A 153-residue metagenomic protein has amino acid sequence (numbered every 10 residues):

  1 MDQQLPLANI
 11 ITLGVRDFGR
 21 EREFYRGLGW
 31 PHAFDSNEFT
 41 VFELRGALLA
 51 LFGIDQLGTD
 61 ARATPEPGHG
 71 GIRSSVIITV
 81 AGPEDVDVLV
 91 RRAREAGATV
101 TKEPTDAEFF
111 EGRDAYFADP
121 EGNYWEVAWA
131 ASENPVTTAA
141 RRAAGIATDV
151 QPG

Functional and structural regions predicted by a protein language model:
M1-N9, L28-A118, A130-G153: Vicinal oxygen chelate
I11-L13: Polyanion-binding surface elements
R16-P31: Amphipathic alpha-helical segments
E21-Y25, A93, G122: Conserved active-site tyrosine of GNAT-family acetyltransferases
E126-V127: Short glycine-/small-residue motifs
